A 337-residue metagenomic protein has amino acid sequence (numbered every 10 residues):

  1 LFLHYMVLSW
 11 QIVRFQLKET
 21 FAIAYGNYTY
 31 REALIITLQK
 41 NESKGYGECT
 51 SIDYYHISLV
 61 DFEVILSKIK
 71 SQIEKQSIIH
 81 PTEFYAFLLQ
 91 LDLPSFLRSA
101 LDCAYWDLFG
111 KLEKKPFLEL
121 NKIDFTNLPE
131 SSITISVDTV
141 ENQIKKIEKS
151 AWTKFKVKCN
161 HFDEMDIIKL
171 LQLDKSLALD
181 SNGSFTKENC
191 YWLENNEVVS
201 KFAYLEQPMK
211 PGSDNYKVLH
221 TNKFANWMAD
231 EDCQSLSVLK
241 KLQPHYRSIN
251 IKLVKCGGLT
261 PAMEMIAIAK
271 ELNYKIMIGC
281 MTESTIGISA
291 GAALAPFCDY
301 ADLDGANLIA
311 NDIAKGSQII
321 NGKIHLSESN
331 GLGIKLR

Functional and structural regions predicted by a protein language model:
F2-L177, N182-Y191, N196, K315-R337: N-terminal capping/lid subdomain adjacent to the active-site entrance of alpha/beta enzymes
K111-L112, A293-F297: Alpha-helix C-terminal capping segments
V157, F162-A295, A310-G322: Catalytic core of soluble alpha/beta enzymes
D299-D302: Short helix/strand-capping turn motifs
A306: Active-site cofactor/co-catalyst pockets and adjacent glycine-rich loops in catalytic enzymes
